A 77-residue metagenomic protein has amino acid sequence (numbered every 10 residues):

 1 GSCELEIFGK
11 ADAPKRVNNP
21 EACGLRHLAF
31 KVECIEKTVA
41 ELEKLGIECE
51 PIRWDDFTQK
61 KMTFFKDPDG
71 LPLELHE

Functional and structural regions predicted by a protein language model:
G1-N19, P72-E77: Conserved short beta-strand elements that form part of the metal-binding/catalytic scaffold of enzyme active sites
A22-D69: Vicinal oxygen chelate
